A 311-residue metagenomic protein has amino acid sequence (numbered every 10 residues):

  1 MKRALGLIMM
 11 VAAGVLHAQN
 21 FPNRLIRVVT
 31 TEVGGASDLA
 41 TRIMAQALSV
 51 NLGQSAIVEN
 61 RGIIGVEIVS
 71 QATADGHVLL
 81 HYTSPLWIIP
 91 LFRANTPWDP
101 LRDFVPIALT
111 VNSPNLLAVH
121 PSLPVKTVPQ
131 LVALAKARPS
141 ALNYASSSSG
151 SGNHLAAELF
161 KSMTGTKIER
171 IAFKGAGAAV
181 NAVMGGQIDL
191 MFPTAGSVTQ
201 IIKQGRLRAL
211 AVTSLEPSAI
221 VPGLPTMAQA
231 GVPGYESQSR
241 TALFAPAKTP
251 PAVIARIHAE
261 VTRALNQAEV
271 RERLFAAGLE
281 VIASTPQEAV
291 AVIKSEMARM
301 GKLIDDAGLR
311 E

Functional and structural regions predicted by a protein language model:
K2-I8: Sec-dependent signal peptide recognition, specifically the positively charged N-region followed immediately by
A13-V15: N-terminal signal peptide c-region/cleavage motif recognized by signal peptidases
A18-D103, A141-N143, G165-T194, A283 (+1 more regions): N-terminal (or domain-start) structured segment
N23-L25, M163-T166, K203, Q229 (+1 more regions): An extracytoplasmic/periplasmic, membrane-proximal ligand-sensing/linker region
L48, Q71-H77, W87, L91-A178 (+2 more regions): Hinge/capping helix and adjacent helix->loop/strand transition within the periplasmic-binding protein
V198-N266, S295-A298: C-terminal lobe and pocket-closing loops of periplasmic/extracytoplasmic Venus-flytrap solute-binding proteins
